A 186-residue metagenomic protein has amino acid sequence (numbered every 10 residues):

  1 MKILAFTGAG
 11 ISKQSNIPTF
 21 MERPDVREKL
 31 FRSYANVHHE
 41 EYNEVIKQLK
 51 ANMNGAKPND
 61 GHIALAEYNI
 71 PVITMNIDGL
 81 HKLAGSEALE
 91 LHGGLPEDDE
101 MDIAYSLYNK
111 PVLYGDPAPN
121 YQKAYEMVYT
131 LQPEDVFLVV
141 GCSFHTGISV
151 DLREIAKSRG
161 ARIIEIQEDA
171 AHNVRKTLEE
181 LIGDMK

Functional and structural regions predicted by a protein language model:
M1-K186: Conserved catalytic alpha/beta core of Sir2/sirtuin-type deacylases, generalized to analogous enzyme cores that bind
